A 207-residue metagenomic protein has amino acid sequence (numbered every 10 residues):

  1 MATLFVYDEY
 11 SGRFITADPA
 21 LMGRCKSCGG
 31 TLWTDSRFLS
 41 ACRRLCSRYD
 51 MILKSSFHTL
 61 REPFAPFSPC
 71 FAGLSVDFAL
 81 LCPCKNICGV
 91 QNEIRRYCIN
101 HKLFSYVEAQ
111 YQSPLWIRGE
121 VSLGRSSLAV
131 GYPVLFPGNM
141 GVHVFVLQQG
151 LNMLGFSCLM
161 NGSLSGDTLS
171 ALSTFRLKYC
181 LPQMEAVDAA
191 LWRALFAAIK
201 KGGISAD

Functional and structural regions predicted by a protein language model:
A2-S113, I117-L123: Cell-envelope/glycan interface and biosynthesis
L4, C70-A72, L80-L154, G162 (+3 more regions): Catalytic cores and adjacent binding grooves of peptidoglycan-active enzymes
R44, R48, G150, K178: Solvent-exposed, charged/polar functional surfaces in cytosolic regulatory/catalytic domains
L172, R176: Conserved hydrophobic/aromatic packing and binding residues within compact polymer-binding modules
K200-D207: C-terminal extensions
